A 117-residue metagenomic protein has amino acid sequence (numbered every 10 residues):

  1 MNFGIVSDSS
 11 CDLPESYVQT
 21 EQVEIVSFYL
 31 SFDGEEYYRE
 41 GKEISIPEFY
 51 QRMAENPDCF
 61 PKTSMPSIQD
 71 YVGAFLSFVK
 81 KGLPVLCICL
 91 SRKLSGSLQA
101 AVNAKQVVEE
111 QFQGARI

Functional and structural regions predicted by a protein language model:
M1, T20-V23, F112-I117: A short helix-to-beta-strand connector/capping loop
G4-S67: N-terminal glycine-rich anion-binding loop in soluble enzyme alpha/beta folds
E24, L86-C89: Short, conserved beta-strand segments within well-ordered enzyme catalytic domains that often line or immediately flank
E43, M65-V72, S95-L98: Electropositive phosphate-/nucleotide-binding environments in soluble metabolic enzymes
P47-Y50, V72, V102-K105: Predominant activation on well-ordered alpha-helical scaffold segments within soluble catalytic domains
E55-N56, G82-C87, E109-I117: Glycine/charged-rich beta-loop-alpha catalytic/anionic-binding loops adjacent to active sites
G73-V85: Glycine-rich phosphate/diphosphate-binding loops that line cofactor/substrate pockets in enzymes
C89-Q111: Short Gly/Thr/Asp-enriched flexible loops that form oxyanion-binding sites at enzyme active sites
